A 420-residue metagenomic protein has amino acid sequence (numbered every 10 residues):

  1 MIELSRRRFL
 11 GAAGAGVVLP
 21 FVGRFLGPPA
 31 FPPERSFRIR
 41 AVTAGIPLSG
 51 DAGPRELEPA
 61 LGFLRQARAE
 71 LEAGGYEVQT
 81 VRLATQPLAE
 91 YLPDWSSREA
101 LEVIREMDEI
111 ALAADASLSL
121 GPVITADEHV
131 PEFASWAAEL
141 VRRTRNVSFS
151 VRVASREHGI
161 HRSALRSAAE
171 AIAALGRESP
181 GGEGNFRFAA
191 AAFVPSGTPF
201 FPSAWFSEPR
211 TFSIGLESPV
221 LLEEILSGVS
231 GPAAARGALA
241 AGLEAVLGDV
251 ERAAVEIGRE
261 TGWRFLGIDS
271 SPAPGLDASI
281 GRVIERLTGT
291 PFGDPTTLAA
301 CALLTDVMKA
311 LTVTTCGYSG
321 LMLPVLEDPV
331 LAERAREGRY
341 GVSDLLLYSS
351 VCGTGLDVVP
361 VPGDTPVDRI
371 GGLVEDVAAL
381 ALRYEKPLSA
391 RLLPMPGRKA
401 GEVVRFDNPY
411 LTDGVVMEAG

Functional and structural regions predicted by a protein language model:
M1-P20: N-terminal secretory signal peptides and thylakoid transit peptides that target proteins across membranes
I2-L4, F21-R35: C-terminal segment of N-terminal export signals and the immediately downstream linker at the start of the mature
F31-G420: Anaerobic metallocofactor- and corrinoid-dependent redox/one-carbon enzyme cores, especially those from methanogenesis
